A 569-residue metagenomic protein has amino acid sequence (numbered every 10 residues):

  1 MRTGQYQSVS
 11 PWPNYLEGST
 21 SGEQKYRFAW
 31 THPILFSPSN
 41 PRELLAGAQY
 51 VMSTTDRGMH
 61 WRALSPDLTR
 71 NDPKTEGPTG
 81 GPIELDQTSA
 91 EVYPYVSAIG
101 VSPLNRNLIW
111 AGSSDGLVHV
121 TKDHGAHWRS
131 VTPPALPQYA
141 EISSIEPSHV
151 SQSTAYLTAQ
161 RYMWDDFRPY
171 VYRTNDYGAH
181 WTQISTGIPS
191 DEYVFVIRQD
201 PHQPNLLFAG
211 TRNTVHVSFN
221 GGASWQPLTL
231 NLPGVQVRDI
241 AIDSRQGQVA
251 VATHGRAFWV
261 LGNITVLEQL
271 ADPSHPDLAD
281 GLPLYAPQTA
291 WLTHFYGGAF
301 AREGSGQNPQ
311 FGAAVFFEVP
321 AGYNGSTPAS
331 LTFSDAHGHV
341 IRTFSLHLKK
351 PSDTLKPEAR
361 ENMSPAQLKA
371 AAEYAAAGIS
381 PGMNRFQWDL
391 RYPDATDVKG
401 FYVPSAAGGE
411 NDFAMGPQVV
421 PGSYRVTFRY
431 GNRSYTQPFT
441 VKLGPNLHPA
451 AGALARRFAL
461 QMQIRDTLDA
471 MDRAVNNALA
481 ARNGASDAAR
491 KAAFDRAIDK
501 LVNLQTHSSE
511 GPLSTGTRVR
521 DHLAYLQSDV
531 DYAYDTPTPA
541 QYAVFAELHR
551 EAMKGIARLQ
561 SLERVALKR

Functional and structural regions predicted by a protein language model:
M1-E303, Q310-A314, E318, P357-A359: Beta-propeller blade termini and top-face loops
D176, N220, S334-H339, G431: Change "in extracellular beta-sheet-rich domains … of secreted and cell-surface proteins" to "in beta-sheet-rich domains
V266-F295, T436-D472: Low-complexity, Pro/Ser/Thr- and charge-rich linker/hinge segments at domain boundaries
T293-S330, S334, P381-Q387, Q461 (+2 more regions): Contiguous beta-strand segments within globular domains
L331, V420-Y430: Short, aromatic- and glycine-rich surface loops/edge beta-strands on solvent-exposed regions
V340-M415, V420: Glycine-centered tight-turn motifs at strand-turn-strand junctions
D394-V398, R429-Q437: Short acidic/polar inter-strand loop motif in beta-rich domains
F439, A470-R569: Mature extracytoplasmic or organellar-lumen-exposed domains after removal of signal/transit peptides
